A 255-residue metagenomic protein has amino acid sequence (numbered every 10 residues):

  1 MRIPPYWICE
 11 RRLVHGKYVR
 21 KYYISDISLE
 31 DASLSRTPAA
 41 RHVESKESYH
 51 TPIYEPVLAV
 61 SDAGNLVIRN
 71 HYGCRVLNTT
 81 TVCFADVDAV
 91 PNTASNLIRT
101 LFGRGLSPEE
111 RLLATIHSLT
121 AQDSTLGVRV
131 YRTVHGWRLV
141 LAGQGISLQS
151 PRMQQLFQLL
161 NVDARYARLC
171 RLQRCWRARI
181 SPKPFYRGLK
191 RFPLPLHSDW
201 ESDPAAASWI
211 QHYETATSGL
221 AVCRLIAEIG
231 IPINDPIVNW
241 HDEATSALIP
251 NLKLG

Functional and structural regions predicted by a protein language model:
M1-T133, Q144-S147, P151, W176-G255: Signature for HUH/AEP ssDNA processing cores
G136-L141: A generic structural motif
S150-V162: Short amphipathic alpha-helices in soluble, non-transmembrane regions that often serve as interface/regulatory elements
L159-L172: Long, charge-dense
